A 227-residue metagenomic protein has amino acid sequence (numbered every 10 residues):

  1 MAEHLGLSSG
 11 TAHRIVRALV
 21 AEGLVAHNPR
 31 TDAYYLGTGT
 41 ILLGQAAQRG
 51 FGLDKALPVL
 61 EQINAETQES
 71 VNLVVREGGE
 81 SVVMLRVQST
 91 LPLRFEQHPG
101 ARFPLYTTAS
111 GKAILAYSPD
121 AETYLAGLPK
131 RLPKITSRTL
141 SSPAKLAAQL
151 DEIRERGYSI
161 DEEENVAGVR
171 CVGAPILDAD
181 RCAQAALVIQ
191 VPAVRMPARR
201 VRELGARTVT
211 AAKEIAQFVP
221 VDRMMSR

Functional and structural regions predicted by a protein language model:
M1-G50, K213, Q217-V221: N-terminal helix-turn-helix
H4, K55-E66, R156, E214 (+1 more regions): Amphipathic alpha-helical regulatory segments at dimerization interfaces that relay allosteric signals between sensory
T11, G39, K55, K145 (+1 more regions): Charged catalytic carboxylate motif
A18-A21, H27, V169, R207 (+1 more regions): Non-catalytic interaction/Regulatory regions outside core domains
V25-H27, L73-V74, I176: A structural signal for short hydrophobic beta-strand segments in well-ordered beta-sheet cores
R30-T31, Y35-K130: Amphipathic alpha-helical effector-binding/dimerization core of metabolite-sensing transcriptional regulators
Y124, L128-I135, T210-R227: Cysteine/selenocysteine-centered motifs that mediate thiol-based redox chemistry or coordinate metal-sulfur cofactors
R138-A212: Extended hydrophobic
